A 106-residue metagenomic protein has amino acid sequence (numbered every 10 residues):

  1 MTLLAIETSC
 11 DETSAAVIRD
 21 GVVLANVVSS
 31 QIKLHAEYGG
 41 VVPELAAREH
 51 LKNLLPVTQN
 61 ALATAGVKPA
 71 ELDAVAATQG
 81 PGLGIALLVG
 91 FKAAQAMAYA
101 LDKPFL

Functional and structural regions predicted by a protein language model:
M1-L106: Short acidic/glycine-rich loops and adjacent helix/strand connectors that line catalytic pockets where negatively
